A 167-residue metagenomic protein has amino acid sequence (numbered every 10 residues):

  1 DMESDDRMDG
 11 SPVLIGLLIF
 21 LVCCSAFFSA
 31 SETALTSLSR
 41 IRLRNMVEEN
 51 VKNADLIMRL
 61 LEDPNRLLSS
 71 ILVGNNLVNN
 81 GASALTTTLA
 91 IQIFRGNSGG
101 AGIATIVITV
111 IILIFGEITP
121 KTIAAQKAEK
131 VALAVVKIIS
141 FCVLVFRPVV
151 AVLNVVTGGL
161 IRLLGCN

Functional and structural regions predicted by a protein language model:
D1-N167: Membrane-embedded alpha-helical segments of inner-membrane proteins
